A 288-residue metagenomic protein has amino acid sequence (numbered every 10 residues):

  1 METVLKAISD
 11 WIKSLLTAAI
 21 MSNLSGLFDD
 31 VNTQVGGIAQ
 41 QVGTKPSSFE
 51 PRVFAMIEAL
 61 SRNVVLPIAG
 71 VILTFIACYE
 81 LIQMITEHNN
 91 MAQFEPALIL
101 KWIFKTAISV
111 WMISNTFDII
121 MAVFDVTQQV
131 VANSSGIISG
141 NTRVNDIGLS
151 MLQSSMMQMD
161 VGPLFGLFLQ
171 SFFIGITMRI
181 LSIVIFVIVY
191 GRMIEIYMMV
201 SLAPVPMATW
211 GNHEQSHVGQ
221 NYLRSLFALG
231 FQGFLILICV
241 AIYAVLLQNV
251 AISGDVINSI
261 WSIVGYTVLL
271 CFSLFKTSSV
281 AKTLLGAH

Functional and structural regions predicted by a protein language model:
M1-I72, H88-A97, A107-T177, S216-N221 (+2 more regions): Gly/Ser-rich, low-complexity
L66-Y79, I196-M199: Hydrophobic alpha-helical transmembrane segments
F75, I120, F124-T127, V184-V187 (+3 more regions): Membrane-embedded alpha-helices of multi-pass transport/permease systems
L81-F94, S182-F186, E214-Q215: Membrane-water interface regions at transmembrane-helix termini and the short interhelical loops of multi-pass membrane
Q83-T86, K105-I108, M199: Sec-exported extracytoplasmic/periplasmic mature domains
S182-V189, M193-I196, V200-C239: Extended serine/threonine-enriched, polar tracts that run as long, contiguous segments within proteins
